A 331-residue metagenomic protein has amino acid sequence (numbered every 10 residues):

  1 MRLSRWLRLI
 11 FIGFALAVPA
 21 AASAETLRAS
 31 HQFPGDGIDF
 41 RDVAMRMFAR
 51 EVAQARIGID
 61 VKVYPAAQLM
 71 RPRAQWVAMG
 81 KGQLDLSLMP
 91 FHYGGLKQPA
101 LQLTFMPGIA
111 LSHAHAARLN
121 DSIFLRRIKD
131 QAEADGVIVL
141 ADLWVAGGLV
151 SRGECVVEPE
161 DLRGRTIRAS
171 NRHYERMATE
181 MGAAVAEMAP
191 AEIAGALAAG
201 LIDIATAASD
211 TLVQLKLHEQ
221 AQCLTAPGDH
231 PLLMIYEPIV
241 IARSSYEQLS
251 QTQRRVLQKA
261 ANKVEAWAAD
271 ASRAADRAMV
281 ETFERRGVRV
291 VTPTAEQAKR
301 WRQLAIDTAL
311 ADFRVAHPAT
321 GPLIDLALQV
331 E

Functional and structural regions predicted by a protein language model:
M1-R5: N-terminal secretory signal peptides that target proteins for export/translocation
R8-P19: Bacterial N-terminal signal peptides
A24-H115, R127, A132-E331: N-terminal secretory/targeting leader peptides
F124: Basic, amphipathic alpha-helical recognition segments used for DNA target recognition
